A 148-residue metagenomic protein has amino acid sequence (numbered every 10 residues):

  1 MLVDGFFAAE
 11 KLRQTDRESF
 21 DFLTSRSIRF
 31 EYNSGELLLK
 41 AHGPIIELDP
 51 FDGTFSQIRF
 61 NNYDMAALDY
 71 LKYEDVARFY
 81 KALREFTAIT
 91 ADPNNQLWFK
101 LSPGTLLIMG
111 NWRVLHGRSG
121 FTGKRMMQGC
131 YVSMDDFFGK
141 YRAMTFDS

Functional and structural regions predicted by a protein language model:
M1-S148: Active-site environment of non-heme Fe oxygenases that use a 2-His-1-carboxylate facial triad
